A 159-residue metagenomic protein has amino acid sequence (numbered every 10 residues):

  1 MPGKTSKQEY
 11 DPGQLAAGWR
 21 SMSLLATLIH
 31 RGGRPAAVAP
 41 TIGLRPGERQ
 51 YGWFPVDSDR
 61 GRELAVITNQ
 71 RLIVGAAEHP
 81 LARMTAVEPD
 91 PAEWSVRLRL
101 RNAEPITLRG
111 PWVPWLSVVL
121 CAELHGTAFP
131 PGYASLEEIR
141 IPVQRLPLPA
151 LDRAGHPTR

Functional and structural regions predicted by a protein language model:
P2-H30, R60, I73-R159: Acidic, Ser/Thr- and proline-rich intrinsically disordered linker/docking segments of eukaryotic scaffolds
A26, P35, A39, W53 (+1 more regions): Low-complexity, intrinsically disordered short peptide segments enriched in small/polar/basic residues
R31-E48: Disordered, polybasic Ser/Thr-rich segments at the N-terminal boundary of pleckstrin homology
A39-P40, G52-P55, T85-P89: Short, functional N-terminal and low-complexity linear motifs
R45-R60: The phosphoinositide-binding surface of pleckstrin homology
